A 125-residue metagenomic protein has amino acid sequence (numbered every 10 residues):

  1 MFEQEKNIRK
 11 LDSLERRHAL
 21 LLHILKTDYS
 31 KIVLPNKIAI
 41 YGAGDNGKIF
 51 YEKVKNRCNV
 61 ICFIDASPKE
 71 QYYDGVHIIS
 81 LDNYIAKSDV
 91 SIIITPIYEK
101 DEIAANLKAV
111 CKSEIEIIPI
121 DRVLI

Functional and structural regions predicted by a protein language model:
M1-I125: Hydrophobic, well-ordered beta-alpha structural blocks that scaffold small-molecule cofactor pockets
